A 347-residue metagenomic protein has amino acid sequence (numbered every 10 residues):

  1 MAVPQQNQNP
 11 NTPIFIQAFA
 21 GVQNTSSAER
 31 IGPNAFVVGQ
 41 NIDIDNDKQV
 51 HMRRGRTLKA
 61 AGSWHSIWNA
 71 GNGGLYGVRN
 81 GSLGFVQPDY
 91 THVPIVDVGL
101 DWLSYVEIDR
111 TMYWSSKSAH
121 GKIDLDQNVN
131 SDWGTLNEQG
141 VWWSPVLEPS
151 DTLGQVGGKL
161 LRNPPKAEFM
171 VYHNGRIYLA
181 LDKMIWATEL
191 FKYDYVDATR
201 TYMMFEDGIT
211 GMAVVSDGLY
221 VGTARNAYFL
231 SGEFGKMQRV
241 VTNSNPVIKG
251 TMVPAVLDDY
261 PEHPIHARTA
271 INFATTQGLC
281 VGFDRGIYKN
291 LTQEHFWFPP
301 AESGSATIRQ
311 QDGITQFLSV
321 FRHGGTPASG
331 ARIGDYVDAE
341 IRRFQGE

Functional and structural regions predicted by a protein language model:
M1-H92, W142-Y228, E233, F321-G346: N-terminal beta-propeller domains
P13, R110, G175-R176, E206-E347: Beta-sheet-dominated scaffold domains
N69-N72, Q87, V106-I108, Q310-G313: Short, ordered beta-strand-loop transition motifs
G77-R79, L83-S116, H120-G121: Pre-catalytic or accessory/regulatory segments outside the catalytic core
R79, Q87-D89, S116-S118, I123-N128 (+5 more regions): Short acidic-glycine loop/turn motifs at beta-strand connectors
V93-D97, S131-L147, D197-T201, Q238-N243 (+1 more regions): Beta-propeller fold detector
L103-T152: Hydrophobic or amphipathic alpha-helical targeting/insertion segments
N128-V129, A187, K192-Y193, I287-Y288: Short, glycine/charged-enriched secondary-structure capping and boundary segments
